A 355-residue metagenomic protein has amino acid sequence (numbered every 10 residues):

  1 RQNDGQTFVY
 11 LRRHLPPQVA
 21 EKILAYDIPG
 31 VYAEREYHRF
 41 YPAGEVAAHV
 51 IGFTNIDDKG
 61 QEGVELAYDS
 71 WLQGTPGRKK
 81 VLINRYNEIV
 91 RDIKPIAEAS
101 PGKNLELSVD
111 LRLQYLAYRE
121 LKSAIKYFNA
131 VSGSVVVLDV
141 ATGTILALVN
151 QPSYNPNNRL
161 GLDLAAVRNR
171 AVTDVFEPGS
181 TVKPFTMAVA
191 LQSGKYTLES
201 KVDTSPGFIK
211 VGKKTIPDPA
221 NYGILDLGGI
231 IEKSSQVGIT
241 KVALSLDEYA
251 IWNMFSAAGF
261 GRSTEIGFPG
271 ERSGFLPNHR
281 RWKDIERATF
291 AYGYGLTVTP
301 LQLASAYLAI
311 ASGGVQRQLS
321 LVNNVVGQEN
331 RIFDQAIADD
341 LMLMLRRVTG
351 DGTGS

Functional and structural regions predicted by a protein language model:
Q2-G102: Small/polar-residue-rich segments within soluble enzyme cores
N3, F40-G44, E98-S100, Y127-N129 (+4 more regions): Extracellular/periplasmic catalytic domains that process cell-envelope and extracellular macromolecules
T7-F8, V90-G133: Conserved, well-ordered alpha-helix/loop/beta-strand core segments that scaffold catalytic motifs
Y10, Q18, K22, E45 (+15 more regions): Extracytoplasmic/secreted proteins, especially bacterial periplasmic and envelope-associated proteins
D27-I28, D58, L121-T142, N150 (+1 more regions): Flexible, solvent-exposed loop/hinge segments and secondary-structure transition points
E65, S70, G74-R78, G133-V137 (+2 more regions): Extracytoplasmic/periplasmic mature domains of Sec-exported, cell-envelope-associated bacterial proteins
P76, F128-S132, D203: Short, small/polar residue-rich loop motifs at catalytic or cofactor-binding pockets
N84-I93, V135, D139-S180, F185-S355: Beta-lactam-recognizing serine transpeptidase/beta-lactamase-like catalytic domain environment
